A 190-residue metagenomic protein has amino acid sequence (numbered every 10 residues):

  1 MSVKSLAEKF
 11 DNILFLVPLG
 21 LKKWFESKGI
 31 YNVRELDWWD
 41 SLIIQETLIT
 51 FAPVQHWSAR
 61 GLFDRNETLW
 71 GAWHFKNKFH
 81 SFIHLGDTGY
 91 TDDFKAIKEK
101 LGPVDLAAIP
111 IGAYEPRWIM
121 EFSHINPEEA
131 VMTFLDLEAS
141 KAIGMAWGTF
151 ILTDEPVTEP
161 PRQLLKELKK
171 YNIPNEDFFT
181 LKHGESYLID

Functional and structural regions predicted by a protein language model:
M1, L36-G102, K166, H183-D190: Core dinuclear metal-dependent hydrolase active-site scaffold
M1-L42, A52-S58: Active-site HxH/HxHxD metal-binding segment of metal-dependent hydrolases
S2-L14, G20-W24, S81, G89-K182: Cap/insert and terminal regions of metallo-dependent hydrolase folds
